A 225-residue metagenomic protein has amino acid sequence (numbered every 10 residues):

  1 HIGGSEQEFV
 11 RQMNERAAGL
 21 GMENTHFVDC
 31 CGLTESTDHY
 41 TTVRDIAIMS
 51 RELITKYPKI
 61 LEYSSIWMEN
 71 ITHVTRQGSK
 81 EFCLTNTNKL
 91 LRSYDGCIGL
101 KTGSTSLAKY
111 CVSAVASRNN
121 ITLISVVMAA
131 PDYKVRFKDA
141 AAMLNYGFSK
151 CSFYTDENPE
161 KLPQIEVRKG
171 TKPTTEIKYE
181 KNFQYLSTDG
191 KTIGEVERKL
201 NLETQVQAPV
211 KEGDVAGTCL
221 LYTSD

Functional and structural regions predicted by a protein language model:
H1-I2, V28-T34, I66: Short linear capping/connector segments at secondary-structure termini
G4-S5, T37: Short coil/turn segments at secondary-structure boundaries
E6-Q7, Y133: Generic detection of long, well-ordered alpha-helical segments
Q7-H26: Short, charged, amphipathic alpha-helices and their helix-cap/turn boundaries
M22, H26, T37-D225: Domain-terminus/edge residues, biased toward the C-terminal soluble/receptor-binding domains of extracytoplasmic
